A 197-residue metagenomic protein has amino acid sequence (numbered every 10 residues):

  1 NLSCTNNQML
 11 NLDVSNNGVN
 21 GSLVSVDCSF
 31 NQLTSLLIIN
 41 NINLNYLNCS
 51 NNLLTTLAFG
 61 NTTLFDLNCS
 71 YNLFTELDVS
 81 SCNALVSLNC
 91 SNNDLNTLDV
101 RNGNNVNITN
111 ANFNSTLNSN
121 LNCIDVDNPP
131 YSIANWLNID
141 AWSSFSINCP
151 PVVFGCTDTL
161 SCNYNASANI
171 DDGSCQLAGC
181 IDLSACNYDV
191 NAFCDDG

Functional and structural regions predicted by a protein language model:
N1-T5, L10, D195-G197: Low-complexity/repetitive intrinsically disordered segments
L2, L12, V24-C28, L47-C49 (+5 more regions): Conserved hydrophobic beta-strand positions in leucine-rich repeat
N6, N40-I42, N61, S81-N83 (+1 more regions): A generic beta-sheet turn/junction motif
N7, N17, C28-N31, N52 (+3 more regions): Consensus "Asn ladder" position of solenoid repeat domains
M9, N20-L23, L33, L44 (+7 more regions): Conserved hydrophobic position(s) of the canonical leucine-rich repeat
M9-S15, L33-I39, L54-F59, F74-S80 (+2 more regions): The feature encodes a structural signal of leucine-rich repeats
D13, S81-N89, D94-G197: Primarily marks secretory-pathway-exposed extracellular/lumenal segments that are disulfide- and glycosylation-prone
Q32, L53, L73, L160 (+1 more regions): Conserved functional loop/turn residues at catalytic and ligand-binding sites
